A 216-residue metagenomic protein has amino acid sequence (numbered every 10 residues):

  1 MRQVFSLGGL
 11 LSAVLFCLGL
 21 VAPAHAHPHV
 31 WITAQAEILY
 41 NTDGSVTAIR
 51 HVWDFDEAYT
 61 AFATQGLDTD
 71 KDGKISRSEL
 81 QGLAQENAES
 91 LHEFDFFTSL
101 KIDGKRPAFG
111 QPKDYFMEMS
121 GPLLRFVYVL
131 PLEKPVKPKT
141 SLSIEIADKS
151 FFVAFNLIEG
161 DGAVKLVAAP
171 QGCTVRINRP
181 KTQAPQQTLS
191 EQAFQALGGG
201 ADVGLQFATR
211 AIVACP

Functional and structural regions predicted by a protein language model:
M1-V4: Positively charged n-region of N-terminal signal peptides that target proteins for export
G8-G19: Bacterial N-terminal signal peptides
V21-A26: Sec/Tat signal peptide C-region and signal peptidase I cleavage site
P28-V30, G204-L205: A short catalytic or substrate-binding loop motif that flags glycine-/basic-rich loops and adjacent residues that bind
H29-F55, Y59: Early extracytoplasmic/domain-onset interaction patches
Q35-S45, T69-R77, F151, G198-C215: Intrinsically disordered, low-complexity terminal tails/loops enriched in metal-binding residues
A58-K137: Structured domain cores in non-transmembrane regions
D103-P216: Mature, soluble, non-transmembrane domains
